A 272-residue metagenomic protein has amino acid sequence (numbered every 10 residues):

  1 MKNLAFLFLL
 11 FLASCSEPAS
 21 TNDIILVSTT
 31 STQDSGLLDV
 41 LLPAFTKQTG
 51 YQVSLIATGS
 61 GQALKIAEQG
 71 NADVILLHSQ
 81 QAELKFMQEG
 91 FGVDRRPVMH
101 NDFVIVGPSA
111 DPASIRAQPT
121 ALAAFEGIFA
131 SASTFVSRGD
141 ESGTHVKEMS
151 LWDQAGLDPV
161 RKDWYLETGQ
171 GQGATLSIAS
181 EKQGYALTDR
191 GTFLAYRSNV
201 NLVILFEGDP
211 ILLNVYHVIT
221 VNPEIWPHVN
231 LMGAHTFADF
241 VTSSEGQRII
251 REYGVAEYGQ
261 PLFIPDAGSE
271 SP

Functional and structural regions predicted by a protein language model:
L4-L12: Sec-dependent N-terminal signal peptides
C15-Q52, G61, K65-N71, S79-Q80 (+3 more regions): Exported/periplasmic ABC-transporter solute-binding proteins
V74-H100: Acidic, polar ligand-binding/catalytic clefts
H100-D102, A132: Residue-level signal for tight coil/turn positions that link beta-strands
I105: Serine endopeptidase catalytic core focused on the charge-relay Asp
